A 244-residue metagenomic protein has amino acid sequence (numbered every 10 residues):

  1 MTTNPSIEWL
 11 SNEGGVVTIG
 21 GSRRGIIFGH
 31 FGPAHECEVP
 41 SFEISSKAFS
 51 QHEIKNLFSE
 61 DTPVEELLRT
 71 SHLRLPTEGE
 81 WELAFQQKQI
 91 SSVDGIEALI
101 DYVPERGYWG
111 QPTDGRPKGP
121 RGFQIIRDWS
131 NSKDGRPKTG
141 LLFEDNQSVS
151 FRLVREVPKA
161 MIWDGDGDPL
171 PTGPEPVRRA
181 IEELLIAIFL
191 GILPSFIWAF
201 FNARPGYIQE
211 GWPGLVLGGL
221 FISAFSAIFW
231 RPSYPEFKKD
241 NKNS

Functional and structural regions predicted by a protein language model:
T2-T62, S226-N243: A short glycine-rich, aromatic-capped structural motif
S11, L75-T77, A98-L99: A structural signal for short, well-ordered beta-strand segments and their strand-loop junctions that often border
V16, A48, G79-E80, V103 (+1 more regions): Short, flexible loop/turn elements at secondary-structure junctions
H35, G95-F189, P213-L215, F229-S244: Surface-exposed recognition segments
I44, N56-S92: Conserved hydrophobic ligand-interaction patch in extracellular adhesion modules
I197-G206: Juxtamembrane "helix-exit" motif on the non-cytosolic side of transmembrane helices
P205-G219: Hydrophobic alpha-helical transmembrane segments
V216-I228: Alpha-helical membrane-embedded segments
